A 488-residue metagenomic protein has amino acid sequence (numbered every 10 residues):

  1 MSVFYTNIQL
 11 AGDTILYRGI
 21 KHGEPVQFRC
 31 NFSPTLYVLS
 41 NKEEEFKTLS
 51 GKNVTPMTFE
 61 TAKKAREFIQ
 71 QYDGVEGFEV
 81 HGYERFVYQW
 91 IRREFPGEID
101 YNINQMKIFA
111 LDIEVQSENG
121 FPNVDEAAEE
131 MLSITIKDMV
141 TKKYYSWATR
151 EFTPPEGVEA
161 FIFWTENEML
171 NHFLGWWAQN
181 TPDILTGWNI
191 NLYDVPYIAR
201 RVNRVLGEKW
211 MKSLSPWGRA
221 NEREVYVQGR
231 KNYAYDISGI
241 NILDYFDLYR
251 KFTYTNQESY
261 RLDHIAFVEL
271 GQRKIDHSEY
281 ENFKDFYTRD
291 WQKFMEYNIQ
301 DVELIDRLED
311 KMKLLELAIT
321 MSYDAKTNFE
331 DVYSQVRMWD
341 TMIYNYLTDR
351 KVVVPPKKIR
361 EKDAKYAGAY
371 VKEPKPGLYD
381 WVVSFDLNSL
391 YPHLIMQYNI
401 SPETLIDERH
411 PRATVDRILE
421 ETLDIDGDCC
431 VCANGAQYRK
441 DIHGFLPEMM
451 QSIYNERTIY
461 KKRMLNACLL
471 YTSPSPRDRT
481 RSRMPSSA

Functional and structural regions predicted by a protein language model:
V3-L10, T14-E44, F95-I184: Conserved RNase H-like, two-metal-ion catalytic cores of nucleic-acid enzymes
L49-F109, I113, E118: Long, highly charged low-complexity segments
E118-F121, Y145-S146, P196, K251-T253 (+7 more regions): Short helix/loop capping segments that flank catalytic or ligand/cofactor-binding pockets
D125-A128, P196-K209, Q397-T404: Short secondary-structure boundary/capping segments
Y144-W147, P154-A160, W164, T181 (+3 more regions): Active-site-proximal helix-loop-helix substrate-binding element of RNase H-like nuclease domains
E281-P402, E408, L470-S473, R479-R481: Common nucleic-acid-contacting/processivity interface regions adjacent to the catalytic cores of nucleic-acid enzymes
W381, L387-S473, R479-R481: Helical catalytic core of nucleic-acid polymerases
S482-A488: Hydrophobic alpha-helical segments, chiefly the membrane-spanning helices and signal/signal-anchor peptides
